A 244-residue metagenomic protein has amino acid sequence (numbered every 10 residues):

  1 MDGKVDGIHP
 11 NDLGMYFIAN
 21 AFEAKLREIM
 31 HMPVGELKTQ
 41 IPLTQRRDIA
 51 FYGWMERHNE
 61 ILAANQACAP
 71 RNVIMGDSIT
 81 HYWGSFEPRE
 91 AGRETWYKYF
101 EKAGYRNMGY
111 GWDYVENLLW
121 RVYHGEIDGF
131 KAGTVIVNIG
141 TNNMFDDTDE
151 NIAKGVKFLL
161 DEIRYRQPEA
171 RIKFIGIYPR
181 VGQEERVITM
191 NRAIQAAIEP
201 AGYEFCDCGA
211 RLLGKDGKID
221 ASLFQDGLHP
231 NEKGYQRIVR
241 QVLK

Functional and structural regions predicted by a protein language model:
M1-I41, V181-K244: Catalytic His-Asp segment of secreted/periplasmic serine-dependent ester chemistry enzymes
M1-M75, I79-K98, Y165: N-terminal secretory targeting modules
D2, H81-E101, V115-K157, E162-R166 (+2 more regions): Oxyanion-hole/transition-state-stabilizing segment in secreted/luminal serine hydrolases and related acyltransferases
H9, R71-G76, G104-G109, G133-I139 (+3 more regions): Structural recognition of the beta-strand scaffold that forms the well-ordered cores of secreted hydrolase catalytic
A67-A69, E101, F130-K131, P168 (+2 more regions): Residue-level preference for short coil/turn positions at secondary-structure junctions
T80, W112, A210: Short, glycine/acidic-enriched loop or turn micro-motifs at the edges of active sites
I163-I172, A196-E204: A structural motif corresponding to the C-terminal end of an alpha-helix and its immediate exit/capping segment
